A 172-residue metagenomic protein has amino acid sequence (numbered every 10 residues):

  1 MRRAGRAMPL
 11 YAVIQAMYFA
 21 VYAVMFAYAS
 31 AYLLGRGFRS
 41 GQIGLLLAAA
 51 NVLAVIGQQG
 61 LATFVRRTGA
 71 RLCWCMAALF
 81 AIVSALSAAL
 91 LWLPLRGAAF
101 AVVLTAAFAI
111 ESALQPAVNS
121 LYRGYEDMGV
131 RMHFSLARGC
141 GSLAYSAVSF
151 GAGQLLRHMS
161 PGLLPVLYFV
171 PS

Functional and structural regions predicted by a protein language model:
R2-A54: Helix-loop boundary and gating motifs at the non-cytosolic
R6-M8, L90-L104: Helix-loop junctions at membrane interfaces in 12-TM secondary transporters
P9, F38-A49, M132-C140, G162-L167: Loop-to-transmembrane helix entry
A54-V55, M132-A152: Glycine-rich segments within core transmembrane alpha-helices of 12-TM secondary carriers
I56-R71, Q154-R157: Helix-to-loop junctions at the C-terminal end of transmembrane segments in multipass secondary transporters
A78-L95: C-terminal ends and interior cores of transmembrane alpha-helices in multi-pass membrane transporters/permeases
S84, L163-S172: Symmetry-related core transmembrane helices of the 12-TM Major Facilitator Superfamily/SLC fold
V103-C140: Cytoplasmic helix-loop-helix junction between adjacent transmembrane helices in 12-TM secondary transporters
